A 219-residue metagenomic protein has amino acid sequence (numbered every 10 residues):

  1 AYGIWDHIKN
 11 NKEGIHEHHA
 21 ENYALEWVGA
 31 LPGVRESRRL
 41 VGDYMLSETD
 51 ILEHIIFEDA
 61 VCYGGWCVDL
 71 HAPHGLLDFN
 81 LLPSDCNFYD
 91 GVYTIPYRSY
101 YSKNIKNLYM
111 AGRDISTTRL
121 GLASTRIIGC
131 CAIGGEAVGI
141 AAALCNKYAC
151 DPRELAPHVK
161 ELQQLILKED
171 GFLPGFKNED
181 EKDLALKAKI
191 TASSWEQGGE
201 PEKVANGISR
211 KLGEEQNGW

Functional and structural regions predicted by a protein language model:
A1-A185: Flavin (FAD/FMN)-binding glycine-rich loop and adjacent Rossmann-like elements that form
F172-W219: Disordered, acidic Ser/Thr/Pro-rich linker "stalks" and the adjacent N-terminal cap of the next globular domain
